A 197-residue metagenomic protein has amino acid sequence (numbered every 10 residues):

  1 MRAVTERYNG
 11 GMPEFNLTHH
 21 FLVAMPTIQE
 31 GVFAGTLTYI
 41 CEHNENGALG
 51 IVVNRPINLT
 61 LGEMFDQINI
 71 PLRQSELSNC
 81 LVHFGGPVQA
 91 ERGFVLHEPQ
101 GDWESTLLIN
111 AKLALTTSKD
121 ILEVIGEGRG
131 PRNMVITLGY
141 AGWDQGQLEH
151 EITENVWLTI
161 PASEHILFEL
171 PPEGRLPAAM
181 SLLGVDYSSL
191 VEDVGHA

Functional and structural regions predicted by a protein language model:
R2-I136, A141-A197: A short aromatic-anchored loop/beta-hairpin motif
